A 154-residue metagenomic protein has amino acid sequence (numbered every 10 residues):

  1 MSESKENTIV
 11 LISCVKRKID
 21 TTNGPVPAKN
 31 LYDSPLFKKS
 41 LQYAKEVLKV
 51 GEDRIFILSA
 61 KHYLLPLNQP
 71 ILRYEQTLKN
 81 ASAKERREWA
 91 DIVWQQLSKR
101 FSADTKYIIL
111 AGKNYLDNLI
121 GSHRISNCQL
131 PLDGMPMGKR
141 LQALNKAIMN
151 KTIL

Functional and structural regions predicted by a protein language model:
M1-L154: Peripheral peptide segments
